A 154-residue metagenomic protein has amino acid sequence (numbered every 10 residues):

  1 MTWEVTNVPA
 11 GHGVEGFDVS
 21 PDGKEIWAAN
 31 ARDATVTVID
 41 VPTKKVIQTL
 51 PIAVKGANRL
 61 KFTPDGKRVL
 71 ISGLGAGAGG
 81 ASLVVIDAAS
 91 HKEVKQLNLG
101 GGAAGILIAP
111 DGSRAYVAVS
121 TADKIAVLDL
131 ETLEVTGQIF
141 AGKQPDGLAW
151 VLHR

Functional and structural regions predicted by a protein language model:
M1-R154: Predominantly soluble domains enriched in secretory-pathway, periplasmic, or organellar proteins
